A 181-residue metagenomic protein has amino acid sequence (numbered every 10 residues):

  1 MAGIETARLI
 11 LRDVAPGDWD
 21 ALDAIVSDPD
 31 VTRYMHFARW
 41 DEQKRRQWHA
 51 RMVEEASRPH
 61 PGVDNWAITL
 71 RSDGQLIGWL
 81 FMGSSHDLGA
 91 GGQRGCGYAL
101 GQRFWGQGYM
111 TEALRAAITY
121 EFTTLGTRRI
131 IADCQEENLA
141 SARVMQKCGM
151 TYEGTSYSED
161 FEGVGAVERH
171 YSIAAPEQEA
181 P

Functional and structural regions predicted by a protein language model:
M1-R103, A116, Y120, T124 (+3 more regions): GNAT-family acyltransferases
Y98-L100, G106-Y120, L139-K147: Conserved acetyl-CoA-binding loop-helix of GNAT-fold acetyltransferases
T124-D133: Conserved GNAT acetyl-CoA-binding A-motif
E136: Catalytic-loop Lys-Pro-X-Asn motif of eukaryotic-like protein kinases
